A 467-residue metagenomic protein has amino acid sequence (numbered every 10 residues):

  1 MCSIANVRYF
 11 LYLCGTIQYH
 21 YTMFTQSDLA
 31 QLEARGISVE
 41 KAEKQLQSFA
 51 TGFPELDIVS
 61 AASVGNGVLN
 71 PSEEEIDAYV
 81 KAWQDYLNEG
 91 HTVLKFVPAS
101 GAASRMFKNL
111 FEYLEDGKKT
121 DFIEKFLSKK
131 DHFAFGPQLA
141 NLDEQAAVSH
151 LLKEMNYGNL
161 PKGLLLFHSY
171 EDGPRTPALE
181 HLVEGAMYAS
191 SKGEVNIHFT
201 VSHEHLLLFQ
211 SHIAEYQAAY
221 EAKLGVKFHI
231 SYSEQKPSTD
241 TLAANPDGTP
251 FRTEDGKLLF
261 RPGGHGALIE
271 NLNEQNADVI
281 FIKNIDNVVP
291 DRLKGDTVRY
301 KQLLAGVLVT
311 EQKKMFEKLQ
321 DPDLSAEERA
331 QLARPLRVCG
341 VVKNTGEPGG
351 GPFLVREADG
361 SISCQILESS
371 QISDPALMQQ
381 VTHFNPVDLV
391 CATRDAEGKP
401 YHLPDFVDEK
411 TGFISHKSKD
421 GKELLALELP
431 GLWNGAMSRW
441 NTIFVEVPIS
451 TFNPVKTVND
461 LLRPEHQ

Functional and structural regions predicted by a protein language model:
S3, Y9-Y19: Short, positively charged and aromatic/hydrophobic N-terminal segments
M23-D57: Polybasic, low-complexity association/targeting segments
L29-L32, I37, I58-T345, G349-G350 (+5 more regions): Domain-scale recognition of functional cores that engage charged ligands
V97, Y220, L224, L308-M315 (+2 more regions): Hydrophobic cores of alpha-helical transmembrane segments in multi-pass integral membrane proteins
P335, V341-G346, R356, I362-L424 (+2 more regions): C-terminal structured domains
